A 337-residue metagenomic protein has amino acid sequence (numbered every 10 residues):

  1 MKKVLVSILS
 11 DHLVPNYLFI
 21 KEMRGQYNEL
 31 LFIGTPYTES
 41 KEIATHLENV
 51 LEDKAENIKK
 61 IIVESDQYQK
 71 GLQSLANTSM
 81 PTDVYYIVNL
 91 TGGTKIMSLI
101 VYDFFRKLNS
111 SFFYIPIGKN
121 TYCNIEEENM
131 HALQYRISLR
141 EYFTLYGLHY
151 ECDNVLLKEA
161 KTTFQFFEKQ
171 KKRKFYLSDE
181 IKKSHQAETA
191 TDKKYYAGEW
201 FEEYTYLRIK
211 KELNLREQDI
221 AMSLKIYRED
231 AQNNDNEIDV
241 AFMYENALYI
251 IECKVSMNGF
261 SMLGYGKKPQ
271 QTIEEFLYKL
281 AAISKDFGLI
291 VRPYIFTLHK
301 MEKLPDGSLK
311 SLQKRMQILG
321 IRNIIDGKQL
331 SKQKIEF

Functional and structural regions predicted by a protein language model:
M1-N49: N-terminal beta-strand-loop-alpha-helix module at the start of alpha/beta ligand-binding or catalytic domains
K2-V4, E29, Y85-I87, A247-Y249: Structural motif
S10, T35, I117, L298-K300: Cofactor-binding loop segments of dinucleotide-utilizing enzymes, especially the Rossmann-like FAD- and NAD(P)+-binding
L13-V14, L139-F337: Intrinsically disordered, low-complexity Ser/Thr/Pro/Gly-rich regulatory segments
F19-E22, K41-D53, L75-N77, L304-L319: Short, aromatic/basic amphipathic alpha-helical patches
E29-T91, M97-S110: A broadly used, surface-exposed interaction patch
Y86-I87, K107-I125: Short, acidic/small-residue loops that bind anionic groups at enzyme active sites
P116-C152: Intrinsically disordered or low-complexity boundary/linker segments at protein termini and domain junctions
